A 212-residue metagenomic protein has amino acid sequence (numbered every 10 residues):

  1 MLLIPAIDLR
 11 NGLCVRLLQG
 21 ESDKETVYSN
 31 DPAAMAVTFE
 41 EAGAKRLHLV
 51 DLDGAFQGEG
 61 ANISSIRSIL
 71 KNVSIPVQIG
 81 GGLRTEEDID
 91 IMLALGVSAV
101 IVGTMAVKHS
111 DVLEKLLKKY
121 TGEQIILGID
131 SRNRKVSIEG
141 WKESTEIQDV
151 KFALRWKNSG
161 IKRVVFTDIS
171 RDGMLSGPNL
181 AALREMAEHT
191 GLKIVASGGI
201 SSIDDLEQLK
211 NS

Functional and structural regions predicted by a protein language model:
M1-L3, G43-R46, V73-V77, V97-S98 (+3 more regions): Short, well-ordered coil/turn segments that N-cap beta-strands
D8, F39, L47, I79 (+5 more regions): Conserved, mostly hydrophobic/aromatic
G12-V15, Q19-D23, L93, V97-D172: Conserved anion-binding
L13-G60: N-terminal beta-alpha supersecondary unit
Y28-E40, R84-D90, S144-R155, L206: Short, acidic/polar
R46-S64, V165-G177: Glycine-rich, proline-tolerant flexible connector loops at the mouths of alpha/beta enzymes
G60-R67, K142-K151, S176-R184: Charged helix-capping and loop-helix junction motifs
L70-V73, V77-V100, A181-S212: Catalytic cores of alpha/beta
